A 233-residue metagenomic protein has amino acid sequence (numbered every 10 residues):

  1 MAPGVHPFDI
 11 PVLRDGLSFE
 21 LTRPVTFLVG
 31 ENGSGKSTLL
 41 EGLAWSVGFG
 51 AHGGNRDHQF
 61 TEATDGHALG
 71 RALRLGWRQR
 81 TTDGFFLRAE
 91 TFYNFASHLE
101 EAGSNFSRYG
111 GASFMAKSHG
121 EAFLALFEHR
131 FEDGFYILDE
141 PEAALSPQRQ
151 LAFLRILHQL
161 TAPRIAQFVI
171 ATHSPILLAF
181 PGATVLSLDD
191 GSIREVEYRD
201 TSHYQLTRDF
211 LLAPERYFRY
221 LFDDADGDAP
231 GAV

Functional and structural regions predicted by a protein language model:
M1-L17: N-terminal pre-Walker A segment at the start of P-loop NTPase domains
L13-R23, H129-F131, A162: Phosphate-binding P-loop
R23-F27, S37-E101: ABC ATPase nucleotide-binding domain signature region
G30: The Walker A (P-loop) glycine that initiates the GxxxxGKT/S ATP-binding motif of P-loop NTPases
G33-S34: ATP-binding Walker
S113-E140, Q148-P163: GG-anchored amphipathic helix commonly corresponding to the ABC/SMC/Rad50 NBD signature/C-loop
Q148, A152-V233: C-terminal lobe/lid and adjacent interdomain/linker elements of RecA-like ASCE P-loop ATPase modules
